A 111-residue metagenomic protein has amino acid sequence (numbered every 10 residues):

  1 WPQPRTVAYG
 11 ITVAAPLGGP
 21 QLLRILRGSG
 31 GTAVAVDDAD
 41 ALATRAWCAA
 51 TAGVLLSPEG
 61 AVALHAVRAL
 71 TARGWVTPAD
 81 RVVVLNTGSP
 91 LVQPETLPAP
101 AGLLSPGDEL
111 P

Functional and structural regions predicted by a protein language model:
W1-L55, A99-P111: Active-site/ligand-binding loops adjacent to catalytic centers
W1-P2, V62-P111: Phosphate-binding loop/pocket of nucleotide- and phosphate-handling active sites
V36, S57-E59, L85-T87: Generic beta-strand/beta-sheet core signal
L42-W75: C-terminal hydrophobic structural anchor segments that stabilize assembly/packing rather than catalytic chemistry
